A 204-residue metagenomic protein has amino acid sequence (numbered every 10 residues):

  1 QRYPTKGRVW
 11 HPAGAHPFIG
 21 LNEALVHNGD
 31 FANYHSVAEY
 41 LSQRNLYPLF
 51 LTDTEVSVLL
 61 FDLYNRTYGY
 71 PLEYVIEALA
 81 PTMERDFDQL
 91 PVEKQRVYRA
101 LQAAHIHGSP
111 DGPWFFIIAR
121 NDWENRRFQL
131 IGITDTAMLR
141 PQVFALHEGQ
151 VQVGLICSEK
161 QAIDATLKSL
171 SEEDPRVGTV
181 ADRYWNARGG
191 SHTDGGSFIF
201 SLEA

Functional and structural regions predicted by a protein language model:
Q1-A204: N-terminal segments that mediate ammonia production and transfer in glutamine-dependent amidotransferase systems
